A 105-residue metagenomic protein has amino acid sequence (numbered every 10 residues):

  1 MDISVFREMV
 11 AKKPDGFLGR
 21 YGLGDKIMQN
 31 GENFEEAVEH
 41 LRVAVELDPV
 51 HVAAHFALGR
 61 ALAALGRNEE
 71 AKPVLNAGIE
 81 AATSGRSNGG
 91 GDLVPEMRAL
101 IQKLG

Functional and structural regions predicted by a protein language model:
K12, E46-L47, A81, G85: Structural marker of alpha-solenoid helical repeat scaffolds
A63, N68-S87: TPR/TPR-like (Sel1-like) alpha-helical repeat modules
